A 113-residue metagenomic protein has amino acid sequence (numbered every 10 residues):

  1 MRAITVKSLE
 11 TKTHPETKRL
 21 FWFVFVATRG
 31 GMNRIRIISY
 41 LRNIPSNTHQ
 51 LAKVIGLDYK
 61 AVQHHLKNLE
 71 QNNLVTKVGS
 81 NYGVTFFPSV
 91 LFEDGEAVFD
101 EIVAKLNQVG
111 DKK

Functional and structural regions predicted by a protein language model:
K7-R36: Short alpha-helical segments that sit at the start of domains
L20, G83-K113: Conserved segment of winged-helix/HTH DNA-binding domains
G31, G79-T85: Short, Lys/Arg-rich nucleic-acid/phosphate-binding segment
M32, N43-N47: Short capping segments at the starts of secondary-structure elements
H49, K67: Residues within the helices of the helix-turn-helix
Q50-V54: A short acidic, leucine-rich amphipathic alpha-helix
K60: Key DNA-contact positions within bacterial/archaeal DNA-binding proteins
N73: Glycine-centered, phosphate/nucleic-acid-interacting loop/turn motifs that mediate DNA/RNA or nucleotide
